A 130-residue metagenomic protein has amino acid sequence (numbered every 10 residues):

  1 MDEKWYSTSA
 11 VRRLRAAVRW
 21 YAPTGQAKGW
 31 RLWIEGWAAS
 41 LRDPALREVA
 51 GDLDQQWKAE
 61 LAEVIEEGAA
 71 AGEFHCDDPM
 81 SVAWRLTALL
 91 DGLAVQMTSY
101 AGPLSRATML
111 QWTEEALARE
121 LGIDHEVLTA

Functional and structural regions predicted by a protein language model:
M1, A17-R19, A39-G51, G102: Short, charge-rich amphipathic segments
M1, S40, L61, I65 (+1 more regions): Hydrophobic recognition helices of helix-based DNA-binding modules
M1-W30, V82-L86, L110, L128: Hydrophobic alpha-helical connector segments
K4, V18-T24, L32-R42, A116-E120: Helix-loop "lid/cap" segments that line or gate small-molecule binding pockets
L14-V18, K58, A62, A107-A118: Hydrophobic core segments within long, regular secondary-structure runs in both alpha- and beta-rich folds
G25-I34, P44-A70, W84, Q111: Amphipathic alpha-helical packing segments from all-alpha helical-bundle domains
R47-G51, A69-A130: Hydrophobic/aromatic-rich alpha-helical bundle segments in the mid-to-C-terminal region
